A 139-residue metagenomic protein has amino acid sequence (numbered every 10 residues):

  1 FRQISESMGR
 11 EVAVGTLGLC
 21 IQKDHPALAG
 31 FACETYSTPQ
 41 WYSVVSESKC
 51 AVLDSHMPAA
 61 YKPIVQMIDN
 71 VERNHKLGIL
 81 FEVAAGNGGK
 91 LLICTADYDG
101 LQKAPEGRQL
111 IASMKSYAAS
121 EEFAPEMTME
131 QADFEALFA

Functional and structural regions predicted by a protein language model:
R2-E106, E122-F138: Catalytic beta-strand/loop cores that center a nucleophilic Ser/Cys/Thr and support acyl-enzyme chemistry
G107-A119: Short amphipathic C-terminal alpha-helix that caps PH/PH-like domains
